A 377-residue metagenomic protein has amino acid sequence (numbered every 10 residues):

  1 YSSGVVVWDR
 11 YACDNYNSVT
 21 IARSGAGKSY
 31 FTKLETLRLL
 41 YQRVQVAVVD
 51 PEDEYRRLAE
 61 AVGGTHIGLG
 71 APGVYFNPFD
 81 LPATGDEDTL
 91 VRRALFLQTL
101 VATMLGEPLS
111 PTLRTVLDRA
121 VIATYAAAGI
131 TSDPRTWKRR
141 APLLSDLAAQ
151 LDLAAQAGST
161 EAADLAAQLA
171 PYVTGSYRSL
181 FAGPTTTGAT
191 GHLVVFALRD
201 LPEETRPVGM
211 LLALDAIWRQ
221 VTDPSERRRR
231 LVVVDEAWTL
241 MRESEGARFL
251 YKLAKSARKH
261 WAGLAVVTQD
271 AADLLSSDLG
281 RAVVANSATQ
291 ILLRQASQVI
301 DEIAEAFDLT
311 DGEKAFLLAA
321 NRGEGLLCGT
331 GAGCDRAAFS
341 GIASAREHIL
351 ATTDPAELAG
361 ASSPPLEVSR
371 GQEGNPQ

Functional and structural regions predicted by a protein language model:
Y1-G70: Glycine-rich phosphate-binding loop of nucleotide-binding enzymes
Y1-V6, R57-G64, L69, N77-A262 (+5 more regions): P-loop NTPase motor domains
C13-S18, A22, E35, L117-A149 (+1 more regions): Charge-patterned, long linear interaction tracts outside catalytic cores
S24, L275-Q377: C-terminal regions of RecA-like/P-loop NTPase motor modules
G25, P51-D53, A71-P72, A237 (+3 more regions): Short, ordered loop/turn segments at secondary-structure junctions
V46-V49, T65-G68, G263-V267, Q290-R294: Short hydrophobic alpha-helical runs that function as membrane-insertion/retention elements
V74-D80, V299-I303: Short, charged, surface-exposed secondary-structure boundary motifs
